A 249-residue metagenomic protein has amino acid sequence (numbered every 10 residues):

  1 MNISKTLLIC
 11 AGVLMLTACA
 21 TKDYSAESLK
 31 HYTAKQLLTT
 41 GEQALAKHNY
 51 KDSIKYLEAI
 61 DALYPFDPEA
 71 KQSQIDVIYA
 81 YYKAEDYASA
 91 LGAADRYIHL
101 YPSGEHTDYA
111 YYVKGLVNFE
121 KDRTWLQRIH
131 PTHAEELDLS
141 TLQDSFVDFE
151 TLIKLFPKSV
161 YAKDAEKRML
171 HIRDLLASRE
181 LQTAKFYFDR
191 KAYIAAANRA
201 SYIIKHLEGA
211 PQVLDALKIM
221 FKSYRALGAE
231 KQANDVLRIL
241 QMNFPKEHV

Functional and structural regions predicted by a protein language model:
M1-C19: Sec-dependent bacterial lipoprotein signal peptides
A18-V249: Acidic, polar-rich low-complexity tracts and alpha-helical solenoid repeat scaffolds
